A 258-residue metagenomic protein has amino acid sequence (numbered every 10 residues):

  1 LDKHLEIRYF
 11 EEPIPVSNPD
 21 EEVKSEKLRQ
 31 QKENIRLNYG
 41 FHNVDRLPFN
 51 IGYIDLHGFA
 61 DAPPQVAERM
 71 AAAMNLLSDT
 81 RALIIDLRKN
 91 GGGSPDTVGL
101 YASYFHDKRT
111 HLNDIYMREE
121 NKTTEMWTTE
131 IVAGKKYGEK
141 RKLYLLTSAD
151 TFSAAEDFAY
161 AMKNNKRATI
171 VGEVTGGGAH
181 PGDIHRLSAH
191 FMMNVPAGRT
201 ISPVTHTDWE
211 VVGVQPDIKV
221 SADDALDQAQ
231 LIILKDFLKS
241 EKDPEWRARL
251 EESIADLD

Functional and structural regions predicted by a protein language model:
L1-F49, E241-D258: Extended, small/polar residue-biased N-terminal targeting/export presequences and adjacent propeptide/linker tracts
Y9-P13, H57-A60, K89-G91, A149 (+2 more regions): A mature extracytoplasmic/lumenal domain signature
N38-A67, V204-T205: STAS-typified acidic loop motif
I54, I85, L143, M162 (+1 more regions): Terminal peptide-recognition signature
I54-D55, D79-G91: Short acidic catalytic loops
A62-R81: A short, well-ordered alpha-helical element
G92-K142, L146, D150, H180-I184 (+1 more regions): Gly/Ser/Thr-rich loop/hinge elements
T207-D258: Low-complexity, Gly/Ser/Thr/Pro-rich intrinsically disordered linker/tail segments
